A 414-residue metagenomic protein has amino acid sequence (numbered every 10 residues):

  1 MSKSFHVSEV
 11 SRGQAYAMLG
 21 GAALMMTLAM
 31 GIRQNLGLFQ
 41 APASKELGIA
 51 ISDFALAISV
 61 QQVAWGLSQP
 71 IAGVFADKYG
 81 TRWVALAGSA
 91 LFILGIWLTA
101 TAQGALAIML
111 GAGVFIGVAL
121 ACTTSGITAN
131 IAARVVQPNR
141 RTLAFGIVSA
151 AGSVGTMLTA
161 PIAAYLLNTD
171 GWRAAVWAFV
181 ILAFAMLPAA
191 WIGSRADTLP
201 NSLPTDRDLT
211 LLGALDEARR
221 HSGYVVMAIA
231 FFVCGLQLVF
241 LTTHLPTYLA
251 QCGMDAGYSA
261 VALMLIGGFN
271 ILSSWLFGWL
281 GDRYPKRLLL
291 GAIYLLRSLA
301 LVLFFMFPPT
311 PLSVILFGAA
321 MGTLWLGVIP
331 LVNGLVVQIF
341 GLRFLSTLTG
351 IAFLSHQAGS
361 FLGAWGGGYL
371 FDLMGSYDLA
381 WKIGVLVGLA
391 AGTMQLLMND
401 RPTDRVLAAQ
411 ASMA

Functional and structural regions predicted by a protein language model:
Q34, Q62-P70, T156-M157, G267-W275 (+1 more regions): Residue-level signature of mid-helix packing/kink "hotspots" within the transmembrane helices of 12-pass Major
L36-Q40, H221-F277: Extracytoplasmic gate region of multi-pass secondary transporters
L67-L106, G281: Conserved MFS/SLC helix-loop-helix module at the cytosolic interface between two early adjacent transmembrane helices
A107-T123, F232, S313-G327: Hydrophobic core of transmembrane alpha-helices in multi-pass small-molecule transporters, especially MFS/SLC-type
A112-A150: Cytoplasmic helix-loop-helix junction between adjacent transmembrane helices in 12-TM secondary transporters
V148-T198: Helix-loop-helix hairpin linking two adjacent transmembrane segments in secondary transporters
I192-G213, D404-A411: Flexible cytoplasmic inter-helical loops of multi-pass small-molecule transporters
I266-N270, L276, G281-L335: C-terminal transmembrane helical hairpin of 12-TM major facilitator-type secondary transporters
